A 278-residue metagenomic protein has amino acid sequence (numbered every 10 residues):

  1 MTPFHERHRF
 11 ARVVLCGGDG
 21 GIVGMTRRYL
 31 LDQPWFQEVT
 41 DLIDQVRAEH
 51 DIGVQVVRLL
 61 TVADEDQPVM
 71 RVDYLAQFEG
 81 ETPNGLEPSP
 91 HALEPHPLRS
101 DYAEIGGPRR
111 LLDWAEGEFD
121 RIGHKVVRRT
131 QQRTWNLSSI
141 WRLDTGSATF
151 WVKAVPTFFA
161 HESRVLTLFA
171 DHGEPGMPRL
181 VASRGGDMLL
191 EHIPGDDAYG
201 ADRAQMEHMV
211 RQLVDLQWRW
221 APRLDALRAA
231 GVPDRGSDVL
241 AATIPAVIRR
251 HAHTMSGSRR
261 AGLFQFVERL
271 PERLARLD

Functional and structural regions predicted by a protein language model:
M1-E6, E65-P68, S89-R99: Acidic, metal-coordinating catalytic segment for phosphate/diphosphate chemistry, firing primarily on the Nudix
T2, E6-I52: Conserved Nudix-box catalytic region and its N-terminal flanking loop in Nudix hydrolases and closely related
P34, E38-H91: N-terminal accessory interaction module
W35-I43, P108-L112, F159-E162: Generic alpha-helical secondary structure
R47-Q55, G117-V126, G173-G176: Short secondary-structure junctions
Y74-E79, P83-H96, R129-D234: ATP-binding pocket architecture of kinase catalytic cores
N84-R129: Juxta-kinase regulatory segment immediately upstream of eukaryotic protein kinase catalytic domains
P108-K125, L224-V232, G236-D278: An alpha-helical support segment within catalytic cores of ATP-dependent transferases
